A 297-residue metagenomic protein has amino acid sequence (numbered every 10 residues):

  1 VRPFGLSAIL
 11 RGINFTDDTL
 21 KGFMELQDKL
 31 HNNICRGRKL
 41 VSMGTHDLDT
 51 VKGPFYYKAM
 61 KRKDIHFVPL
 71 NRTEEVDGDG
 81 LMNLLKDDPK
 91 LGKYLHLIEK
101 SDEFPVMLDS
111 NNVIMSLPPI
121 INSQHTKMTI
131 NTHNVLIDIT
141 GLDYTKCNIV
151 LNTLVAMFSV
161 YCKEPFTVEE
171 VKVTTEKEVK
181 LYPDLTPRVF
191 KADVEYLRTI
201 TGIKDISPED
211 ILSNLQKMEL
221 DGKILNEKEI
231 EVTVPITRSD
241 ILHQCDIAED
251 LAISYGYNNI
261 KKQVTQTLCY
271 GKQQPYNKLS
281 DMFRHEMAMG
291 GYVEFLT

Functional and structural regions predicted by a protein language model:
V1-L185: Long, basic N-terminal domains or extensions that often function in RNA/ssDNA interaction or organelle/cellular
V1-S7, G22, K39, F190 (+1 more regions): Extended, well-folded interaction surfaces typified by the phenylalanyl-tRNA synthetase beta subunit core
